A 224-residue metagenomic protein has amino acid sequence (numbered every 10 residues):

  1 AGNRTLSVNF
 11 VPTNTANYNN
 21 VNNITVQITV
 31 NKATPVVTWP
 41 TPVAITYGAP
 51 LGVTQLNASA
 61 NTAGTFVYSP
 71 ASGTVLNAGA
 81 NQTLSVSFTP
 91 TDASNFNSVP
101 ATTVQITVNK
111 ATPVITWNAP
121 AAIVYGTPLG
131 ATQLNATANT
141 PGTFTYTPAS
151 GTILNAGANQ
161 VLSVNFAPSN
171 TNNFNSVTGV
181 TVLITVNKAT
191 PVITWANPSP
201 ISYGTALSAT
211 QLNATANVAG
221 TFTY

Functional and structural regions predicted by a protein language model:
A1-Y224: Solvent-exposed beta-strand/loop surfaces, strongest in extracytoplasmic domains of secreted and cell-surface proteins
